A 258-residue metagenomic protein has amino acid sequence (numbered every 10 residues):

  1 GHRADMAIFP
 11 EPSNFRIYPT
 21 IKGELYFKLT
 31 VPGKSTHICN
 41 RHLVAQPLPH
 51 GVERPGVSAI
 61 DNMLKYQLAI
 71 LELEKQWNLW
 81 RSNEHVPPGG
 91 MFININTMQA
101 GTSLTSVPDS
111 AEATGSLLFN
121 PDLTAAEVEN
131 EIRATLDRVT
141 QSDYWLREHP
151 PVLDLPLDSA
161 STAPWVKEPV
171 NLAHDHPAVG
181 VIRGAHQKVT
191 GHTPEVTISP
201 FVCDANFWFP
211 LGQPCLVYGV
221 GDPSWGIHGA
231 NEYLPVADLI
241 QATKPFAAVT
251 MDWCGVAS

Functional and structural regions predicted by a protein language model:
G1-Y26, T30, C254, S258: Acidic/histidine-rich catalytic neighborhood of metal-dependent amide-processing enzymes
P32-S258: Metal-dependent amide/peptide-bond hydrolase catalytic core, centered on the "pita-bread" metallohydrolase fold
